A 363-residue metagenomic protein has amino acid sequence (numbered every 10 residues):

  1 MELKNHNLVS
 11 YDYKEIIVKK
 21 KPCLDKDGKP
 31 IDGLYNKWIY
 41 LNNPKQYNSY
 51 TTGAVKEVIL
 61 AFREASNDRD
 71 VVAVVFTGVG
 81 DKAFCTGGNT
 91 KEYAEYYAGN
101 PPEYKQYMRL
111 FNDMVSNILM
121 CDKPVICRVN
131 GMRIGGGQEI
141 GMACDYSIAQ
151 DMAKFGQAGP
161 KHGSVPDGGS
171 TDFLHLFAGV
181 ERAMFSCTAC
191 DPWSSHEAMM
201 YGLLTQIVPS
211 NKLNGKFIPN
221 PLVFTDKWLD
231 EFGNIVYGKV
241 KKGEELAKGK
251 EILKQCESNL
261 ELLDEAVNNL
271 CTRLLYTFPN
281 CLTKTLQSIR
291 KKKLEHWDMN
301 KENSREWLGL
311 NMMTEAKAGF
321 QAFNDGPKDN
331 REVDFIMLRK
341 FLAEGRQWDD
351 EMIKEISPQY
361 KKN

Functional and structural regions predicted by a protein language model:
M1-Y35, R69, D81, S194-H196 (+1 more regions): C-terminal alpha-helix plus adjacent terminal tail
N5-S10, G78-M114, R133, K161-G163 (+1 more regions): Glycine- (often His-adjacent) and acidic-residue-rich active-site loop that binds/positions the CoA thioester
D32-N42, K56-G99, S116-V129, Q150-K154 (+2 more regions): A structural preference for short, pocket-lining loop segments at secondary-structure junctions
Y47-Y50: Short amphipathic alpha-helices within nucleic acid-binding modules
A54-V58, Y107-L110, L263-A266: Hydrophobic alpha-helical membrane-association signature
L110-M114, S170-F173, R182, K284 (+2 more regions): Hydrophobic alpha-helical segments typical of transmembrane helices and their membrane-interface/capping positions
N117-P279: Crotonase-fold acyl-CoA enzyme core
